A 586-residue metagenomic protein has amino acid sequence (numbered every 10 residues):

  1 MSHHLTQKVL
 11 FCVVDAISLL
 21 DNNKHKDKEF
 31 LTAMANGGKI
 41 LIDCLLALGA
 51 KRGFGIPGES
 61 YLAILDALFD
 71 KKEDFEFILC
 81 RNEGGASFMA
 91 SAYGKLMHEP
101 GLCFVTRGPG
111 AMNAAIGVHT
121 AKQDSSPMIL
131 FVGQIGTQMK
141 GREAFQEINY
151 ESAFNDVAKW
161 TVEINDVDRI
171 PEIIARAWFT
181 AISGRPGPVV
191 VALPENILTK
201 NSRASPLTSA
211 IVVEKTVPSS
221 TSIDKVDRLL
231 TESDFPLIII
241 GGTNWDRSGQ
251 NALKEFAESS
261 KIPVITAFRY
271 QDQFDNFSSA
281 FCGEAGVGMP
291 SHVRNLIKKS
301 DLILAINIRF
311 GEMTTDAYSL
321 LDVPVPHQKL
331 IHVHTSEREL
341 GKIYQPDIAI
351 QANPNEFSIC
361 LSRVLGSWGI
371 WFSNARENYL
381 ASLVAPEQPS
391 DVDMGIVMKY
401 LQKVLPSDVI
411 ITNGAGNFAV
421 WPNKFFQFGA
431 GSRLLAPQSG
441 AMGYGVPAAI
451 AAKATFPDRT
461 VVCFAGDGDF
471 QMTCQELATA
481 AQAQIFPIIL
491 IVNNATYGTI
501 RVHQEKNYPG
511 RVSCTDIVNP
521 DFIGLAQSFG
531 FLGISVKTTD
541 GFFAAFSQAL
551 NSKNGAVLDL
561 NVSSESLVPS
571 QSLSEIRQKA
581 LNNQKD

Functional and structural regions predicted by a protein language model:
H3-H4, D21-D27: Intrinsic-disorder-associated, low-complexity terminal segments enriched in Asp/Asn/His/Tyr and depleted of Lys/Arg
Q7-K8: Charged/polar low-complexity intrinsically disordered segments
D27-L365, V404-S407, F486-I489, A526: N-terminal alpha/beta PP-like core and its mobile active-site loop of ThDP/TPP-dependent enzymes
L31, D168, A204-P206, R228 (+3 more regions): Phosphate/pyrophosphate-binding active-site segments
G38-I42, L46-K51, E59, I64-F69 (+1 more regions): Active-site diphosphate/adenylate-binding microenvironment
Y61, E83-F88, F418-V420, T538-F542: Short acidic loop-to-helix transition motifs that present clustered carboxylates
F131, M139-Q146, I297, I343 (+3 more regions): Thiamine diphosphate
